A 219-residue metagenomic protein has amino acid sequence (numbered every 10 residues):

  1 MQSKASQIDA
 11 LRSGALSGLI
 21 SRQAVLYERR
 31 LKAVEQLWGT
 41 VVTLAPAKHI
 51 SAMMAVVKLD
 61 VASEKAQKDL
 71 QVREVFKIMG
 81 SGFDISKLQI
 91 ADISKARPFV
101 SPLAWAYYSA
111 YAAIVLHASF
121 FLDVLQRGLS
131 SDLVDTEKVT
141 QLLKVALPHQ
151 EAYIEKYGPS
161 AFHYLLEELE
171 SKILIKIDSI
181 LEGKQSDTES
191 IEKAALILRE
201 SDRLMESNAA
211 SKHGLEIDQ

Functional and structural regions predicted by a protein language model:
M1-Q219: Conserved non-transmembrane functional hotspots
